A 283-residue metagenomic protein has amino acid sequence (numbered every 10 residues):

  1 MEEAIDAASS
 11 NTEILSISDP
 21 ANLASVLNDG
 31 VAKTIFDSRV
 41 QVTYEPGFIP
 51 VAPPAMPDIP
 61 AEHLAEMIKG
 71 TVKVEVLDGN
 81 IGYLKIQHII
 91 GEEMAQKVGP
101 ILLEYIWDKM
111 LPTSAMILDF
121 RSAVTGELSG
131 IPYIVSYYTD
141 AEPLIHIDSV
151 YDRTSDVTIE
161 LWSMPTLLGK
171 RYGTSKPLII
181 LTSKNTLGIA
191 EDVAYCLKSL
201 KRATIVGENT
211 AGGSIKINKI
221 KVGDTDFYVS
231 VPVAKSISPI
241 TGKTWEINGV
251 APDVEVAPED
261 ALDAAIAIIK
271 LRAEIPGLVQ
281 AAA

Functional and structural regions predicted by a protein language model:
M1-L77, I268-I269, I275-A283: Extended, small/polar residue-biased N-terminal targeting/export presequences and adjacent propeptide/linker tracts
V31, L84, L118, Y138 (+3 more regions): Terminal peptide-recognition signature
E75-P100: STAS-typified acidic loop motif
G79-I81, L111-I117, A141-I145, T174-L178 (+1 more regions): Loop/turn elements at helix/coil->beta-strand transitions in domains of secreted/extracellular proteins
L84-K85, K109-T125, I180-L181: Short acidic catalytic loops
M94-S114: A short, well-ordered alpha-helical element
T125-L181, I215-G223, V233-P239, W245 (+1 more regions): Gly/Ser/Thr-rich loop/hinge elements
E246-A283: Low-complexity, Gly/Ser/Thr/Pro-rich intrinsically disordered linker/tail segments
